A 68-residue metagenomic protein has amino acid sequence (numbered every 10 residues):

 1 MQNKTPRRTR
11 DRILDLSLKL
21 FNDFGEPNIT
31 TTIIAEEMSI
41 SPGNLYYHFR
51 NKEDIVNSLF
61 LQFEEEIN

Functional and structural regions predicted by a protein language model:
M1-F24, N28-I40, D54-N57: Basic, helix-initiating cap at the start of DNA-binding domains
K19, N51, Q62: Alpha-helical DNA-recognition elements
S39-F49: Short hydrophobic/aromatic patch on the recognition helix
Y47, N57-S58: DNA-binding alpha-helical recognition surfaces that contact promoter or target DNA
L59-N68: Amphipathic alpha-helical linker/stalk segments
